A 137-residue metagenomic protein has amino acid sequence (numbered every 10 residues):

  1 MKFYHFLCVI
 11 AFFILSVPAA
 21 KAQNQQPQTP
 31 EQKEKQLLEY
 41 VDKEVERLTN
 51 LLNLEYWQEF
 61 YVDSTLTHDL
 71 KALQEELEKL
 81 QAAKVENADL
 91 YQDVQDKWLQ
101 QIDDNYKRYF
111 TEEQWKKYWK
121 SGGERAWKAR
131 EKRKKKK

Functional and structural regions predicted by a protein language model:
M1-T29: Bacterial Sec-dependent N-terminal signal peptides
Q23-K137: Charge-rich (acidic/polar
